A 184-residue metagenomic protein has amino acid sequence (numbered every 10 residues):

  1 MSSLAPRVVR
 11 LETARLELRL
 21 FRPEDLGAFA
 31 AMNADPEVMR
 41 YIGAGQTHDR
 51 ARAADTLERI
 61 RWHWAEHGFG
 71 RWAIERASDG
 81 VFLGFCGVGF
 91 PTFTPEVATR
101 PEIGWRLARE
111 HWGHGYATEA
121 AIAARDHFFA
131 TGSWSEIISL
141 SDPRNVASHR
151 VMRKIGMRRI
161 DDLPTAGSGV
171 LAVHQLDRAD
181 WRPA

Functional and structural regions predicted by a protein language model:
M1-E110, A123-H127, T131-L140, R158-A184: GNAT-family acyltransferases
W105, G113-H127, V146-K154: Conserved acetyl-CoA-binding loop-helix of GNAT-fold acetyltransferases
P143: Residue-level signal for short, function-critical loop segments
